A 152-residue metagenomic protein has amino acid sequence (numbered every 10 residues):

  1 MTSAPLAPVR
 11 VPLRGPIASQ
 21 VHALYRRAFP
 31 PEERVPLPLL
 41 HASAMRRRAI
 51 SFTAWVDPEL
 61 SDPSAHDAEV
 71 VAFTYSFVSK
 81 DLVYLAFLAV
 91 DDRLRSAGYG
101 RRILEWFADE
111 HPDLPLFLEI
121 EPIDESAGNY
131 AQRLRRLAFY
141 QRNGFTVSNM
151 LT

Functional and structural regions predicted by a protein language model:
M1-L39: Short amphipathic alpha-helix that is part of the acyltransferase structural core
R26-P63: Active-site rim helix/loop that mediates acceptor-substrate recognition in acyltransferases
T53, D67-F77, L82-A89: Conserved beta-strand in the GNAT
K80, D92, D124: Feature marks short, surface-exposed loop/turn motifs that line or immediately flank catalytic pockets and channel
V90, S96-E110: Conserved acetyl-CoA-binding loop-helix of GNAT-fold acetyltransferases
A97, E119-E121, S148-L151: A eukaryotic "domain-to-IDR transition" signal
E110-Q132: Conserved GNAT acetyl-CoA-binding A-motif
A138-M150: Conserved acetyl-CoA-binding loop of GNAT-fold acetyltransferases
